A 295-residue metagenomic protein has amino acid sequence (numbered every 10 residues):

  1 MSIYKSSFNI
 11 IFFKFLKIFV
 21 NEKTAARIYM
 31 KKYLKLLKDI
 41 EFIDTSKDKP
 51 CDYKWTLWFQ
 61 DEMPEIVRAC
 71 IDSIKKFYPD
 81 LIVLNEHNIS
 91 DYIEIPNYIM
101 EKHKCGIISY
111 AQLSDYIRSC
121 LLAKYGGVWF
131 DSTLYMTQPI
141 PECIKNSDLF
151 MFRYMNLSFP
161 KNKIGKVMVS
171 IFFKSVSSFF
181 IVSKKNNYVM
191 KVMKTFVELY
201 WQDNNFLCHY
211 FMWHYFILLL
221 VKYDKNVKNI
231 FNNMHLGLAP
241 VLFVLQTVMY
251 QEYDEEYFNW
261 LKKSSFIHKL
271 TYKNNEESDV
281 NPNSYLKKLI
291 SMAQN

Functional and structural regions predicted by a protein language model:
M1-S114, S132-N295: Glycosyltransferase-associated regions of secretory-pathway enzymes, highlighting luminal stem/catalytic domains
D115-Y125: Small-residue hinge/turn detector
Y125, F130-D131: Active-site acidic Asp-centered loop
